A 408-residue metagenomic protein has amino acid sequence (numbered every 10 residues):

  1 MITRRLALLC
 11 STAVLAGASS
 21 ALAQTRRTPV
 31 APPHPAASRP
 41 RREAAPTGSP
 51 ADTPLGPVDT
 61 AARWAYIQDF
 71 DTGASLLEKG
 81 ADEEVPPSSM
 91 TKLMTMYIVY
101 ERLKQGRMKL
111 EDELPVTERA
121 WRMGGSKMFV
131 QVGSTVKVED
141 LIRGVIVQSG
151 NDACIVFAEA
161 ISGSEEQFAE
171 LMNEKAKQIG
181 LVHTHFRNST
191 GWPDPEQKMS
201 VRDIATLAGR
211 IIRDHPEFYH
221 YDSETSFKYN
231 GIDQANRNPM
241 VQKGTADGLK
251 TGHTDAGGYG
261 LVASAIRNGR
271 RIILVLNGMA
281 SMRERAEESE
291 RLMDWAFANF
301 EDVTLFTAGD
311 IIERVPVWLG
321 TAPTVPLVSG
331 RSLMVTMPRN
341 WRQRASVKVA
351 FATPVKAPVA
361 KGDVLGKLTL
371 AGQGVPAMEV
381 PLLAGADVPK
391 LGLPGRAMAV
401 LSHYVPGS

Functional and structural regions predicted by a protein language model:
M1-T12: N-terminal secretory signal peptides and thylakoid transit peptides that target proteins across membranes
L6, L76, G407-S408: Catalytic-site microenvironment of enzymes that process N-acetyl-hexosamine-containing cell-wall polysaccharides
L9-C10, R143, S223: Phosphate-coordinating loops and pocket residues in cytosolic domains that bind phosphorylated ligands
V14, A31-P35, L401, P406-S408: N-terminal pre-domains immediately preceding structured catalytic cores
V14-A16, L368: Hydrophobic core
A21-A23: Boundary at the C-terminal end of the N-terminal hydrophobic targeting segment
T25-R202, A208-D214, F227: Active-site-adjacent loops and short helices of periplasmic peptidoglycan-processing enzymes
V182-H185, P193-S408: Domain-terminus/edge residues, biased toward the C-terminal soluble/receptor-binding domains of extracytoplasmic
